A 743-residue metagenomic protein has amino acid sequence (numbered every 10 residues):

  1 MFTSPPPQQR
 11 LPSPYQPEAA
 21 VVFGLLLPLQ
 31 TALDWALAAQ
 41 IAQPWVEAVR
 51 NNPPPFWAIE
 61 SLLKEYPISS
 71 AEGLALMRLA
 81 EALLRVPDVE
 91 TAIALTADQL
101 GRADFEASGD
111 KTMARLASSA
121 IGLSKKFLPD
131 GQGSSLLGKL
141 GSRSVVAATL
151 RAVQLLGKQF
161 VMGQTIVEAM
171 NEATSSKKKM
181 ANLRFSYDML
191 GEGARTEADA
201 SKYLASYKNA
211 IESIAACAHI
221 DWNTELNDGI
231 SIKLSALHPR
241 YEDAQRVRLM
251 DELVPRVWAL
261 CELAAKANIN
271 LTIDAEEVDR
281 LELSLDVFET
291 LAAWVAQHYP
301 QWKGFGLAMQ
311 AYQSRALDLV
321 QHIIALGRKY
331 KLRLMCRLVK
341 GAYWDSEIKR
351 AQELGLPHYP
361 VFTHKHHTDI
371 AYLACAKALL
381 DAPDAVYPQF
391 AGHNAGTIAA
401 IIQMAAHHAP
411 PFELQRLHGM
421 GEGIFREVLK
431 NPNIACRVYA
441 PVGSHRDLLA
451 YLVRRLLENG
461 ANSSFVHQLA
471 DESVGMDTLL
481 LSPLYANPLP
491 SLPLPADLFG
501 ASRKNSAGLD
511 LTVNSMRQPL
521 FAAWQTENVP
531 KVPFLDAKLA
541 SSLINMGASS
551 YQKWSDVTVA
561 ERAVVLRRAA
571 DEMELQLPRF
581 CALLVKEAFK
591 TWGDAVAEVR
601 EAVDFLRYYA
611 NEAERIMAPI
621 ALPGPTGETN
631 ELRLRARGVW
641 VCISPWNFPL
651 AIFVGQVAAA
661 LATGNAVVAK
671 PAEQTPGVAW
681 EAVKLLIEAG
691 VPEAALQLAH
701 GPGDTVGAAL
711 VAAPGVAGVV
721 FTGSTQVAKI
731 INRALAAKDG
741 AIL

Functional and structural regions predicted by a protein language model:
M1-K504: Positively charged, amphipathic and often flexible ligand-engagement surfaces
C261, A376, V657-A658, G707: Generic hydrophobic/aromatic pocket-lining and core-packing "Φ" positions
S284, I323, I401, V428 (+4 more regions): Hydrophobic packing residues within well-ordered alpha-helices of enzyme cores
H467-K586, K590, Y608-N611, R615-A618: Short, structured beta/alpha segment
R567-F653, V657, A689-V691, L696: N-terminal Rossmann NAD(P)-binding subdomain characteristic of aldehyde/semialdehyde dehydrogenases
T626, L634, G638-I643, I687-L743: Conserved NAD(P)+-binding/catalytic subdomain of aldehyde/semialdehyde dehydrogenases
L661-A662: Short hydrophobic alpha-helices that are characteristic scaffold elements of the AMP-binding
A669-L685, L698-T705: ATP-dependent adenylate-forming carboxylate-activation enzymes
